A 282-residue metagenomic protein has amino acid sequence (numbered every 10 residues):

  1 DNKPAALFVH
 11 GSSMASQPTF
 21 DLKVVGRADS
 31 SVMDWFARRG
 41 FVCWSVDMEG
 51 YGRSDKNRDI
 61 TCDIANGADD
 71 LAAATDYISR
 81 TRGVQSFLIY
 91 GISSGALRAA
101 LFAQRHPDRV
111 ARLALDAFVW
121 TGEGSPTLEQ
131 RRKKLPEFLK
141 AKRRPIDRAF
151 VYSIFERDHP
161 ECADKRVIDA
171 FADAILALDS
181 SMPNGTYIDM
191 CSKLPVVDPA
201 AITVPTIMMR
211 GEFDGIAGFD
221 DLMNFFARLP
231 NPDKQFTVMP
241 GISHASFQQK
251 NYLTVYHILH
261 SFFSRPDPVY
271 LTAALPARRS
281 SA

Functional and structural regions predicted by a protein language model:
P4-F41: Short, surface-exposed "cap/lid" segments of acyl-processing enzymes
Q17-P18, W44-C62, H244: Glycine-rich "HGGG/HGxG" loop immediately N-terminal to the catalytic nucleophile of the alpha/beta-hydrolase
A68-S86: Conserved acidic catalytic loop of the alpha/beta-hydrolase fold
Q85-Y90, S94-T121: Conserved hydrolase catalytic core segment
Q104, L113-K142: Flexible "cap/lid" loop of the alpha/beta hydrolase fold
L128-M209: Alpha/beta-hydrolase
G215-D221: Conserved alpha/beta-hydrolase "acid-adjacent" motif
I242-L253: Catalytic histidine-centered segment of alpha/beta-hydrolase-like enzymes
